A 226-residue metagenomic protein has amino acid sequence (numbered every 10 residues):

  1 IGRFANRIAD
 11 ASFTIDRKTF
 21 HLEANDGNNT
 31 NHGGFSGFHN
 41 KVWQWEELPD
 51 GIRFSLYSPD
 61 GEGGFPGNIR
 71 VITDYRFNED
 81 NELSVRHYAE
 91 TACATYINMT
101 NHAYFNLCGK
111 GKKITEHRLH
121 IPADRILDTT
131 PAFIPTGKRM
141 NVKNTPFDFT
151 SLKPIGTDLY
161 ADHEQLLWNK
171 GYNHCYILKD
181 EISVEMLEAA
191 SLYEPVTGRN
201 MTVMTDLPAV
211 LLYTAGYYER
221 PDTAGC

Functional and structural regions predicted by a protein language model:
I1-C226: An exposed, glycine/acidic-rich loop-and-rim segment of catalytic or binding clefts
